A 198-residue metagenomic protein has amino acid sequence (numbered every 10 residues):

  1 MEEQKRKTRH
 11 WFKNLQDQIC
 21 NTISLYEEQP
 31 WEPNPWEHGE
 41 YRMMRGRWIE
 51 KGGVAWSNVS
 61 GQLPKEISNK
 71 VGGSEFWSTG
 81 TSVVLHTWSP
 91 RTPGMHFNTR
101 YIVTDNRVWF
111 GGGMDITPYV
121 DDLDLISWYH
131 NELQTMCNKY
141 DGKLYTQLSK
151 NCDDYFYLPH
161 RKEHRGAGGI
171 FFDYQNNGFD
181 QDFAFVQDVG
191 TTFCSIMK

Functional and structural regions predicted by a protein language model:
M1-G72, D180-K198: Gly/Pro-rich turn-and-neighbor structural signature
E2, G46, E75, T104-N106 (+1 more regions): Homeobox/homeodomain signature
T8-W11, L15, I19, I23 (+7 more regions): Generic hydrophobic secondary-structure signal
L25, P33, D105-N106, T135: Short, surface-exposed, charged/polar-biased interaction segments
S57, Q62-I126: Aromatic- and glycine-enriched beta-alpha-beta binding-site module
R107-K198: Long, contiguous internal "core" modules enriched in hydrophobic/ aromatic residues
